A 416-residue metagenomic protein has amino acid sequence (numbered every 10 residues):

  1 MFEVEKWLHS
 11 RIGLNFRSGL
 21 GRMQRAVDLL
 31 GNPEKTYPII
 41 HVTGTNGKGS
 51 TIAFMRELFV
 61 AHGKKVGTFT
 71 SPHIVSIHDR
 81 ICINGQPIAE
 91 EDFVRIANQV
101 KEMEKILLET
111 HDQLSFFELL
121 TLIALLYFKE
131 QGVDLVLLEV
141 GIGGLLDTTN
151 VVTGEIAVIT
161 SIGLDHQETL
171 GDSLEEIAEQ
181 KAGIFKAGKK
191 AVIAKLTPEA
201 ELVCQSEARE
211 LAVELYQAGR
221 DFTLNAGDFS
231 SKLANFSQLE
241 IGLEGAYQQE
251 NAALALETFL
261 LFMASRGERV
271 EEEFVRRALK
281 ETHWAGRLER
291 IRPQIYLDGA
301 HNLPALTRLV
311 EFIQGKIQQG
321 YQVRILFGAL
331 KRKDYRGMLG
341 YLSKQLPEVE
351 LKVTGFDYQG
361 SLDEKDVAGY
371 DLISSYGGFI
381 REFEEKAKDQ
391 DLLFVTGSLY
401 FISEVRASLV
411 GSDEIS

Functional and structural regions predicted by a protein language model:
M1-N46, S50-K65, I74-S76, G132 (+3 more regions): N-terminal leader/targeting and accessory segments in enzymes
L20, Q24-K35, A61-V152: ATP-dependent carboxylate-amine ligase catalytic core
M55, L145-E155, R406-L409: Short Gly/Thr/Asp-enriched flexible loops that form oxyanion-binding sites at enzyme active sites
L107-T110, Q131-L135, E139, G154-L239 (+1 more regions): Acidic, Mg2+-coordinating active-site environments of NTP-dependent enzymes
G132-D134, G320, K388-Q390: Short, high-confidence coil segments that cap the C-terminus of an alpha-helix and link into the following beta-strand
L135-L138, D147-V158, I162-H166, E176 (+1 more regions): Nucleotide phosphate-binding/pyrophosphate-handling subdomain across enzymes that bind or process nucleotide phosphates
T197-L215, N225-G227, D334-F394: C-terminal helical cap/extension that packs against the catalytic core of soluble nucleotide-cofactor enzymes
S398: Active-site-proximal loop/hinge segments that shape catalytic or ion-binding/gating pockets
